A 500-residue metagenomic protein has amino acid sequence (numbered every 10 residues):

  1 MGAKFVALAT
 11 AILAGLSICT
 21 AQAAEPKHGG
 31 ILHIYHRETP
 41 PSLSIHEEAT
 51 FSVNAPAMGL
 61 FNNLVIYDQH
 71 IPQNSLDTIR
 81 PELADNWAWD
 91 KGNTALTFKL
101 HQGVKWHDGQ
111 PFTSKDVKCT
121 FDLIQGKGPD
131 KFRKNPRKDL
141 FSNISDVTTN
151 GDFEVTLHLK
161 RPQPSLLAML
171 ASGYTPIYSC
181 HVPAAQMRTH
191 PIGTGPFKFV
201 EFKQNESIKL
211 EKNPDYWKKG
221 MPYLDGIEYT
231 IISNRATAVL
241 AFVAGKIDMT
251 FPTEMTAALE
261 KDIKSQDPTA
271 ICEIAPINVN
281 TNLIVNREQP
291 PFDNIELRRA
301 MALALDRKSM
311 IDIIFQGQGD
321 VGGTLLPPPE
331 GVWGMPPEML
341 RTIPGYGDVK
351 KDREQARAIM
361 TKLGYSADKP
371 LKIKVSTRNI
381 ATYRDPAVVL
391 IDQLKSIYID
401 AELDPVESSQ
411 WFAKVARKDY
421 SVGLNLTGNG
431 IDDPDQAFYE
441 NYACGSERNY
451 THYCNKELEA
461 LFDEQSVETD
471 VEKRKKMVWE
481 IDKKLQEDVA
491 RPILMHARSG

Functional and structural regions predicted by a protein language model:
Q22, K99, N135-C180: Surface-exposed binding/hinge segments that line and control ligand-binding clefts or catalytic entry sites
E25, T94, E296, P344-K350 (+3 more regions): Extracytoplasmic/peripheral linker and loop segments enriched in polar/acidic and small residues with frequent Thr/Pro
Y35-K91, D122, H190-G193: N-terminal lobe/hinge region of extracytoplasmic solute-binding protein
S52, D85-D130, T156, A241 (+2 more regions): Aromatic- and charge-enriched surface segment that lines or borders ligand/interaction sites
V65-N74, S142, A168-P222, G226 (+3 more regions): Gly/Pro-rich hinge or "lid" segments in bacterial periplasmic/extracellular proteins
K131, V147-T148, V200-E211, E228-Q289 (+2 more regions): Extracellular/periplasmic solute-recognition and catalytic clefts
F197, V321-K362, I380-D385: Structural transition elements
C272, E288, F292-W333, R353 (+2 more regions): Periplasmic-binding protein-like
